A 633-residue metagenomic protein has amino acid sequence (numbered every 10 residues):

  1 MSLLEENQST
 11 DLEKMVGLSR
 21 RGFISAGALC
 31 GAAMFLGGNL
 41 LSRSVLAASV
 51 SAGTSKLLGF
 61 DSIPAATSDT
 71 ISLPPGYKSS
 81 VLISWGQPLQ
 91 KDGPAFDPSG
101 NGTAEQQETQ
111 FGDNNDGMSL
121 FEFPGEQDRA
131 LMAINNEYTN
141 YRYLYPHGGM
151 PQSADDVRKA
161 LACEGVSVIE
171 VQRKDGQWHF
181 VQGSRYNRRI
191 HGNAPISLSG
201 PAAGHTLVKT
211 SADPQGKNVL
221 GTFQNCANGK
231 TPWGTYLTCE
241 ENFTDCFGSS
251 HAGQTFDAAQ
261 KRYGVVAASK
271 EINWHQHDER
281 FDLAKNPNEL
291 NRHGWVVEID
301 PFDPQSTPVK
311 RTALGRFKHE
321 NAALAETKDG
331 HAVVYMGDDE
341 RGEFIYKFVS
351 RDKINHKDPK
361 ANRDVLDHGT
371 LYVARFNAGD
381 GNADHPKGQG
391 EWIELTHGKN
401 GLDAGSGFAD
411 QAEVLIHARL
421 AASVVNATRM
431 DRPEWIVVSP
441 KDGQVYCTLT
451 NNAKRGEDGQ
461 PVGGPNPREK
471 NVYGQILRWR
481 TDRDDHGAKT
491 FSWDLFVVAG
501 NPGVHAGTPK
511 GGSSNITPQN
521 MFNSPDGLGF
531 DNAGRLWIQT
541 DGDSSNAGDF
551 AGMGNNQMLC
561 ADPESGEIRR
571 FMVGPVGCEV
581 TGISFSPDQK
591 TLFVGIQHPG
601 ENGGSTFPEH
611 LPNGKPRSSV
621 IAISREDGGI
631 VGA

Functional and structural regions predicted by a protein language model:
M1-L18: N-terminal secretory signal peptides
M15-V16, G22-S49: N-terminal export signals
G53-P232, T238-N242, Q254-A259, Y263-D300 (+5 more regions): Long, well-ordered hydrophobic secondary-structure segments characteristic of membrane-embedded and membrane-proximal
T70-V81, P94-G102, Q106, G176-G216 (+5 more regions): Blade-edge beta-strand/turn elements of extracellular beta-propeller and related beta-sheet repeat scaffolds
E105-L120, P214-A227, V424-W435, S513-G529 (+1 more regions): Signature of short aromatic-glycine-proline-rich micro-motifs recurring in repeat-based ectodomains
E122-G125, T231-P232, E326-D329, P440-K441 (+2 more regions): Residue-level detector of Asp-centered blade-edge/turn motifs that repeat once per structural unit in beta-propeller
A154-A160, E164, Q177-R189, E343-A421 (+9 more regions): Beta-propeller fold recognition
I516-P563: Loop/turn-rich, solvent-exposed surfaces of beta-rich toroidal or solenoidal domains
